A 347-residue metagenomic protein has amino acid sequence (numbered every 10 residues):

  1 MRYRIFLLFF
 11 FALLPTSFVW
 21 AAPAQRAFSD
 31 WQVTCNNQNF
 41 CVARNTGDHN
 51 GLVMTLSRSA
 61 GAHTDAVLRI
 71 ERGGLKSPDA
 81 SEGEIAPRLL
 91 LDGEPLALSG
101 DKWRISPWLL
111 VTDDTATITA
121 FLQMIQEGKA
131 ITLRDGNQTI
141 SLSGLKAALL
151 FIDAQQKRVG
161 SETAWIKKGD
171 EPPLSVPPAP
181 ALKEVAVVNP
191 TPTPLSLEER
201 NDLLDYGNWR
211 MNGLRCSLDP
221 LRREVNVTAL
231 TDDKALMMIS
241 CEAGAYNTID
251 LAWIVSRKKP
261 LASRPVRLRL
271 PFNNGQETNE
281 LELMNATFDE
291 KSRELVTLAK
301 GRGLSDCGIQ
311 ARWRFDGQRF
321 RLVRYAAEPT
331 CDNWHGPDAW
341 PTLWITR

Functional and structural regions predicted by a protein language model:
M1-R4: Positively charged n-region of N-terminal signal peptides that target proteins for export
F6-S17: Bacterial N-terminal signal peptides
W20-S217, V225, T231, L251: A generic "folded-domain core" signal
S77-A80, C241-A245, G301-L304: Short consensus segments that form the blades of beta-propeller domains, in both extracellular/periplasmic
G213-N226, E280-A286, R347: Signature of short aromatic-glycine-proline-rich micro-motifs recurring in repeat-based ectodomains
L230-S240, D289-L298: Acidic/hydrophobic-patterned starts of short beta strands in beta-sheet-rich repeat architectures
A245-W253, S305-A311: Structural motif
R264-R347: Short aromatic loop motif centered on NTY/YTY
